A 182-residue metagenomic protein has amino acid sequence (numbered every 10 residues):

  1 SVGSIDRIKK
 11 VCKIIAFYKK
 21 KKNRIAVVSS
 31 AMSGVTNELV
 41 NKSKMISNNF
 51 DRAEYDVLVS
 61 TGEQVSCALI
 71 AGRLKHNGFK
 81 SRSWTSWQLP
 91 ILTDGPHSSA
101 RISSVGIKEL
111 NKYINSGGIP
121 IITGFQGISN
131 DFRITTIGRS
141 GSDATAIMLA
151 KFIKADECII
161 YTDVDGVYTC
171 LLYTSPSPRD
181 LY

Functional and structural regions predicted by a protein language model:
S1-S175, R179: Nucleotide/pyrophosphate-binding catalytic subdomain
